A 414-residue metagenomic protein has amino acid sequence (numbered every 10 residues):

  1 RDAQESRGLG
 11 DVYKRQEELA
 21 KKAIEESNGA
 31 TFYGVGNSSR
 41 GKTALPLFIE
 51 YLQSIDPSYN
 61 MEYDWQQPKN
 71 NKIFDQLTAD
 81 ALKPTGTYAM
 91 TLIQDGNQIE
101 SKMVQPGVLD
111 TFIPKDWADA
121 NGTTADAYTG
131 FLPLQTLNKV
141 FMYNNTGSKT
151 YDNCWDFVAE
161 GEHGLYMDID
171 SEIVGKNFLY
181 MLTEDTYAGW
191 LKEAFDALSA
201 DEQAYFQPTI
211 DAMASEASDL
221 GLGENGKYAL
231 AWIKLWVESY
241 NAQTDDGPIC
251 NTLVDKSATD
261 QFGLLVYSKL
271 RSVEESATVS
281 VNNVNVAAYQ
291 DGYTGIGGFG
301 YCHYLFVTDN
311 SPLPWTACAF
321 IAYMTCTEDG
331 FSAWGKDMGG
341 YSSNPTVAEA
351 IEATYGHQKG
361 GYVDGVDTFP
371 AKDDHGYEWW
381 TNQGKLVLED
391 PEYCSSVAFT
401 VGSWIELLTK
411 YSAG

Functional and structural regions predicted by a protein language model:
R1-Y13: Single conserved hydrophobic/aromatic residue that forms the stacking wall/gate of nucleotide- or nucleobase-binding
Q16-E25, S38-N60, F141, V273: Short, polar/charged alpha-helical segment
E17, D367-G414: Conserved C-terminal helix/tail region of periplasmic/extracytoplasmic solute-binding proteins
S27-F32, S58-N60, G86-T91, G161-L165 (+3 more regions): Loop/turn elements at helix/coil->beta-strand transitions in domains of secreted/extracellular proteins
A30-E50, Y63-Q76, G86-N251: Extracytoplasmic ligand-binding site segments that recognize negatively charged/polar headgroups
V140-G147, T183-E184, G300-L313, A333: A bilobed periplasmic-binding-protein/Venus flytrap-type ligand-binding module shared by bacterial periplasmic
Y228, E238-N310: Extracytoplasmic/periplasmic substrate-binding proteins
H303-L386: Mature extracytoplasmic/periplasmic domains
